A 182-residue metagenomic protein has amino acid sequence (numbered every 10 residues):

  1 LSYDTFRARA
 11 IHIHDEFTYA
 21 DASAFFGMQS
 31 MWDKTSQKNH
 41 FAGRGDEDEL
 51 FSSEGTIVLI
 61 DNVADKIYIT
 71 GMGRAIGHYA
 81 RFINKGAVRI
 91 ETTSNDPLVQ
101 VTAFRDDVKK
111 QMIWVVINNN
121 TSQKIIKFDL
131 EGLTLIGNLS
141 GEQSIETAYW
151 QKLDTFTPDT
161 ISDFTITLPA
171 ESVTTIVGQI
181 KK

Functional and structural regions predicted by a protein language model:
L1, F26-S30, S94, V116-N119 (+3 more regions): Active-site proximal loops enriched in glycine and acidic residues that flank catalytic Cys/His/Asp and coordinate
L1-R81, R89-S94: Aromatic/acidic polysaccharide-binding cleft in carbohydrate-active enzymes
E16, I76, W114, G141 (+1 more regions): Hydrophobic, well-ordered secondary-structure elements that form the walls of internal hydrophobic environments
W32-N39, T121-K124, A148-Q151: Flexible loop/turn segments at secondary-structure boundaries
R81, N95-G137: Carbohydrate-binding surface patches
N84-A87, E171: Glycine-centered loop/turn motifs
E131-Q151: Solvent-exposed beta-hairpin/edge-strand motifs
F156-K182: C-terminal beta-strand-rich structural cap/linker in extracellular carbohydrate-active enzymes
